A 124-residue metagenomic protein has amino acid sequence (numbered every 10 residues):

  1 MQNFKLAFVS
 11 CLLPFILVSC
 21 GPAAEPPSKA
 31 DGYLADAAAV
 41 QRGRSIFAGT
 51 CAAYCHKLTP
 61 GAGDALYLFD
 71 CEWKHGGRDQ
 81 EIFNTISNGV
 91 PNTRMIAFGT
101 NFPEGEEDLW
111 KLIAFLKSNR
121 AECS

Functional and structural regions predicted by a protein language model:
M1-F8: Bacterial N-terminal signal peptides that target proteins for export
V9-V18: Bacterial N-terminal signal peptides
I16, F47, F69: Conserved Rossmann-like nucleotide-binding pocket used by diverse enzymes that bind dinucleotide cofactors
G21, A52, H56, E122-S124: Sequence contexts marking disulfide-bonded cysteines in secreted/extracellular proteins
G21-I46, S124: Electrostatic cytochrome c docking/interface patches
Y33-V40, R44, K57-S87: Gly/Gly-Pro-rich "capping" loops immediately C-terminal to redox-active cysteine motifs in periplasmic/lumenal
G43, F47-L58, L112-L116: The canonical Cys-X-X-Cys-His
G63-D70, S87-S124: Axial heme c-ligation environment in periplasmic c-type cytochrome domains
